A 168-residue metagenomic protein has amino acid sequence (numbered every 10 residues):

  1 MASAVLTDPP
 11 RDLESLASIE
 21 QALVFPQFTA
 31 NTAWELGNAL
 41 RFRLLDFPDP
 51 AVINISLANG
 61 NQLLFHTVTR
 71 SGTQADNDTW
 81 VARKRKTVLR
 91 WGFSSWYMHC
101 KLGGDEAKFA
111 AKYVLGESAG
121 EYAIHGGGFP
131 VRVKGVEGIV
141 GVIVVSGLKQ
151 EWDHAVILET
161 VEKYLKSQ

Functional and structural regions predicted by a protein language model:
M1-A75: Intrinsically disordered, low-complexity terminal regulatory regions
E14-A17, Q21, F25, K112 (+2 more regions): Generic alpha-helix detector with strongest preference for long hydrophobic helices that associate with membranes
P26-T32, G104-K108, G120: Short linear motifs at secondary-structure transitions and domain/linker junctions
R43, Y164-S167: Change "in soluble alpha/beta enzymes" to "in soluble alpha/beta proteins
L45-E117: Structured interaction and signal-relay segments at domain junctions
D78-V81, A155-I157, S167-Q168: Glycine-rich loops and low-complexity Gly/Arg-rich segments that provide flexible linkers or classic glycine-based
A110-L165: Extended hydrophobic
